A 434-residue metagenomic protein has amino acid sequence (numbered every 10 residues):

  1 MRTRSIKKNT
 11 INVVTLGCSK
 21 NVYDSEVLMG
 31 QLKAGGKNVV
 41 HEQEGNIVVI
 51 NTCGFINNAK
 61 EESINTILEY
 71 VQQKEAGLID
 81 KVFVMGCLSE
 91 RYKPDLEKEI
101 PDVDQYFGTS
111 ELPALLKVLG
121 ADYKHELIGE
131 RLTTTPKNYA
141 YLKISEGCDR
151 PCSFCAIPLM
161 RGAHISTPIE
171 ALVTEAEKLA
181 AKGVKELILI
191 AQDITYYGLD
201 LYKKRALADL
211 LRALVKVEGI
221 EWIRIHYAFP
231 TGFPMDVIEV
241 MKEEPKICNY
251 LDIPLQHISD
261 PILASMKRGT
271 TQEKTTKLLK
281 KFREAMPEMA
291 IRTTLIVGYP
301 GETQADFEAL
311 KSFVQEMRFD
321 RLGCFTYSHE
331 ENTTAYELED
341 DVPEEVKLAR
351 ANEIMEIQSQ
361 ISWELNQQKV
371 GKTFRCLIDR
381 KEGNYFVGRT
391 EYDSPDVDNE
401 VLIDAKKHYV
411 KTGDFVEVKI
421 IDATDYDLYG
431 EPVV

Functional and structural regions predicted by a protein language model:
M1-Y197, D236, I247, L251 (+5 more regions): Proteins enriched for Cys/Gly/acidic motifs involved in redox and nucleic-acid/cofactor modification
L16, P151, C155-G162, W222-T231 (+4 more regions): Conserved strand-turn element in the central/C-terminal portion of the radical SAM core barrel that lines
C18, G198-V215, G219, M266 (+1 more regions): Radical SAM enzyme [4Fe-4S]-AdoMet core and its adjacent flexible, acidic and glycine-rich loops/tails across
G54-A59, V184-D209, A213, V217 (+3 more regions): Conserved glycine-rich "GG(E/T)P / GGGxP" loop and the immediately following alpha-helix in the radical SAM core
L172, L189, I225, I253 (+6 more regions): Conserved, mostly hydrophobic/aromatic
A181, A208-D209, K216-I223, P234-L295: Radical SAM/AdoMet-radical enzyme domain recognition
Y202-V215, M235-N249, E302-F319, E344-A349 (+1 more regions): Short, electropositive alpha-helical surface patch
E337-V434: Terminal RNA-binding accessory module
